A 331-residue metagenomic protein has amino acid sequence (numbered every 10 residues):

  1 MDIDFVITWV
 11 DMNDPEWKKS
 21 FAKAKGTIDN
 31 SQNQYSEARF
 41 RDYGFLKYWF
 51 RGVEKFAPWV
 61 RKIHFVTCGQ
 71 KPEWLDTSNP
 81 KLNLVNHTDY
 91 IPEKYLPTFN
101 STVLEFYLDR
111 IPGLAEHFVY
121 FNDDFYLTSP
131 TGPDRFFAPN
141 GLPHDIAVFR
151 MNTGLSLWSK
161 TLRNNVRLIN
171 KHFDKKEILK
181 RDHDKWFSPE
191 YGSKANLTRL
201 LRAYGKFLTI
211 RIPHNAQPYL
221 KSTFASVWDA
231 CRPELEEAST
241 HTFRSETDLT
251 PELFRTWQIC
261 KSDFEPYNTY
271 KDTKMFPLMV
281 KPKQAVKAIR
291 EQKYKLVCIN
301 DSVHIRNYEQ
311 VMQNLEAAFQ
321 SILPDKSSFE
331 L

Functional and structural regions predicted by a protein language model:
M1-V119, Y126-L331: ER/Golgi luminal nucleotide-sugar-dependent glycosyltransferases, focusing on the catalytic module
